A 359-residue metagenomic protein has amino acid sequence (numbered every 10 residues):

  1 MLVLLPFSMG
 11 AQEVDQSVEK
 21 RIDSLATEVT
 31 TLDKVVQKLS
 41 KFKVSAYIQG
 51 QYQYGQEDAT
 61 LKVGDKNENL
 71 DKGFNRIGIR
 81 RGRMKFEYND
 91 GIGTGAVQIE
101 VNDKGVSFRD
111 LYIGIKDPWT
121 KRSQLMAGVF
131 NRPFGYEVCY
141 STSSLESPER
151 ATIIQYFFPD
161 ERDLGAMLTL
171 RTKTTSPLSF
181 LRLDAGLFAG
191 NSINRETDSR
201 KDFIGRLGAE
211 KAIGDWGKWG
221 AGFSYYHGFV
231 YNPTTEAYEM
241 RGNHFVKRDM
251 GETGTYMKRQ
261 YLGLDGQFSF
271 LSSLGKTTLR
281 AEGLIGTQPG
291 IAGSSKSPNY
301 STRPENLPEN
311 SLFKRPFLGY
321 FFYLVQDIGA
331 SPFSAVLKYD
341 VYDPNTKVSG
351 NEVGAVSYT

Functional and structural regions predicted by a protein language model:
M1-P6: Bacterial N-terminal signal peptides
F7-Q49, Q56-D58: N-terminal periplasmic/intermembrane-space "pro-region" immediately following the signal or transit peptide
S8-G10, V18, F158, P316 (+1 more regions): A subset of signal/propeptide-processing and intrinsically disordered low-complexity segments in secreted/extracellular
V14, R21, V29-T31, M84 (+5 more regions): Secondary-structure boundary/capping motif
K20, S24, T30, K62-G64 (+9 more regions): A generic structural signal for ordered alpha-helices
V35-S192, T197-I204, G208-D215, Y225 (+3 more regions): Outer membrane beta-barrel
L70-D71, I115, V129, V138-Y140 (+3 more regions): Outer-membrane beta-barrel pore domains
